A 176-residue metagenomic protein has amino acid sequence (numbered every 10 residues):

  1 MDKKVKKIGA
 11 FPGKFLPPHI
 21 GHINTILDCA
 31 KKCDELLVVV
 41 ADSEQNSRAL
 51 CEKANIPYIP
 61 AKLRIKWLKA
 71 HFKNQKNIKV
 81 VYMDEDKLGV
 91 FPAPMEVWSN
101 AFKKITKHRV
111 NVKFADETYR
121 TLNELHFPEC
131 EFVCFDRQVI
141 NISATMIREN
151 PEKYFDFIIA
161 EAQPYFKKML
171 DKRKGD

Functional and structural regions predicted by a protein language model:
M1-D176: Nucleotidyltransferase catalytic core that binds NTPs
